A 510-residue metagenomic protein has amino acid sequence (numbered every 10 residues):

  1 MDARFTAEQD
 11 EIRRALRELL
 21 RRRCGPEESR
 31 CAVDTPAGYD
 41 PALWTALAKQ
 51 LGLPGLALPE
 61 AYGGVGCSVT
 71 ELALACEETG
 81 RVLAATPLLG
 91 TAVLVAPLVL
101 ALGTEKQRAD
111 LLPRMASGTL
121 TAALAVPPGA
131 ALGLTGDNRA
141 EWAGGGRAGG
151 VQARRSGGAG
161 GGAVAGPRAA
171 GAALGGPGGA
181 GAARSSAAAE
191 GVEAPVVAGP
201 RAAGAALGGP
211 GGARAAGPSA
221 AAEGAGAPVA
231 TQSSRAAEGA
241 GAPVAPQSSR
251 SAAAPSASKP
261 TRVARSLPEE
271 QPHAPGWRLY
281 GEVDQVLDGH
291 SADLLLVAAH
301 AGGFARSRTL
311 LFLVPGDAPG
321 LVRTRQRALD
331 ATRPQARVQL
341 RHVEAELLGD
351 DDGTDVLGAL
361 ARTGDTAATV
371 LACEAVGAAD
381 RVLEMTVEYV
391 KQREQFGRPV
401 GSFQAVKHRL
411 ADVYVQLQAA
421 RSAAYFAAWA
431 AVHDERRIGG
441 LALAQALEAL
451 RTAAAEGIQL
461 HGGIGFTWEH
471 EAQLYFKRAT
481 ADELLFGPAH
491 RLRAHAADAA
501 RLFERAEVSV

Functional and structural regions predicted by a protein language model:
M1-G80, G118, A159-G181, S185-A213 (+4 more regions): Alpha-helical interface subdomain recognition
A84-T86, E105-P113, T121-A123: Short secondary-structure capping/junction motifs at helix and strand boundaries
P87-E105: N-terminal glycine-rich flavin-associated loop
V93, A125, G158-G166, A170-G171 (+5 more regions): A short core secondary-structure module
M115, Q271-P272, L287-H290, G302-R306 (+3 more regions): Solvent-exposed alpha-helices and their adjacent loops that cap or buttress functional pockets in soluble metabolic
S117-A130, G145: A short, Trp-centered hydrophobic/proline-enriched beta-strand micro-motif
L120, G136, R147, H273 (+5 more regions): A generic structural signal for well-ordered coil/turn residues at beta-strand boundaries that shape enzyme active-site
G133-E141, S258-E270, Q285-D288, A298 (+1 more regions): Flexible, small-/acidic-enriched active-site or ligand-binding loops
